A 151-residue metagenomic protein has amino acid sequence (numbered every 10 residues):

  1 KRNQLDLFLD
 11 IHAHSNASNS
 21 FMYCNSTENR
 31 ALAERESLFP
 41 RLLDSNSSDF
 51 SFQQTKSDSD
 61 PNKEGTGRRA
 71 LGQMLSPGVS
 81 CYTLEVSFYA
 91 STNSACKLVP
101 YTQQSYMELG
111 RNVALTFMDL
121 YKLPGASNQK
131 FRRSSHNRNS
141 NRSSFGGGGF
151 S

Functional and structural regions predicted by a protein language model:
K1-S151: Structured catalytic-domain cores with a bias toward divalent-metal coordination
